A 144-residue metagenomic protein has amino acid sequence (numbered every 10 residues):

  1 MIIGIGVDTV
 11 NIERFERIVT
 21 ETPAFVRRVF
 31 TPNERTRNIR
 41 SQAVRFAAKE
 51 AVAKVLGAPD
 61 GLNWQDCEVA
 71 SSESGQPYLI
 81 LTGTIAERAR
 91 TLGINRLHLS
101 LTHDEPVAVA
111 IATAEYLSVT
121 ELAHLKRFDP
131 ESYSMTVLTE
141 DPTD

Functional and structural regions predicted by a protein language model:
M1-D144: Core catalytic alpha/beta fold that binds nucleotide/phospho-ligands
